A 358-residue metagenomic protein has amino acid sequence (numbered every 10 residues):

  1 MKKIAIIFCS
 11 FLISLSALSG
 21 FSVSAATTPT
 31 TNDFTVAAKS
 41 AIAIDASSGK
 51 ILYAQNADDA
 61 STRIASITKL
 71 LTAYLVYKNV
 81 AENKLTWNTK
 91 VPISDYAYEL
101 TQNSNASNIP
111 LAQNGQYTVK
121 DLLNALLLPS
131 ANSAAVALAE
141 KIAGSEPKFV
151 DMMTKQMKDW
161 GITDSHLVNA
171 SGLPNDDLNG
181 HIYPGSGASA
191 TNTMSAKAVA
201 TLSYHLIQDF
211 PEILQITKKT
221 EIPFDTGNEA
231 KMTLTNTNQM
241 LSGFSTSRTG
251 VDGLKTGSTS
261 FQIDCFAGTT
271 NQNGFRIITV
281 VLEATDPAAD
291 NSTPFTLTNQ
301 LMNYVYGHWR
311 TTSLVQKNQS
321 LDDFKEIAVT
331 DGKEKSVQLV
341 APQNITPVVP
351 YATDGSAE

Functional and structural regions predicted by a protein language model:
M1-A25: Sec-dependent N-terminal signal peptides of Gram-positive bacterial secreted proteins and lipoproteins
K3, A46-S47, Q272: Short, ordered coil/turn segments that flank beta-strands lining enzyme active or ligand-binding pockets
S14, G20-S22, S48, Y98 (+3 more regions): Generic "edge-of-domain/loop-turn" microfeature
S14-L15, A81, W309: Hydrophobic alpha-helical membrane context
G20-K197, I207-F210: Active-site-adjacent loops and short helices of periplasmic peptidoglycan-processing enzymes
N179-G180, G187-E358: Domain-terminus/edge residues, biased toward the C-terminal soluble/receptor-binding domains of extracytoplasmic
